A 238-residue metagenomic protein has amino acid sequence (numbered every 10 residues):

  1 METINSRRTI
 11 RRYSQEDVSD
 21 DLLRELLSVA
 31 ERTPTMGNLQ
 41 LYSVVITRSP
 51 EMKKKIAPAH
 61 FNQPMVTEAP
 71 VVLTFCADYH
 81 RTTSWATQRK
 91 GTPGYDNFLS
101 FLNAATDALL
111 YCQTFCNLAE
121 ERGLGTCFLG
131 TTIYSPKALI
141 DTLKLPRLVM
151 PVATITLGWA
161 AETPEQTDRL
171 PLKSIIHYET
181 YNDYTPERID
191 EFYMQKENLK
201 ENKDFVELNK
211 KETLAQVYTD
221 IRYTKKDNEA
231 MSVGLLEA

Functional and structural regions predicted by a protein language model:
M1-A238: Acidic, surface-exposed loops and disordered segments
